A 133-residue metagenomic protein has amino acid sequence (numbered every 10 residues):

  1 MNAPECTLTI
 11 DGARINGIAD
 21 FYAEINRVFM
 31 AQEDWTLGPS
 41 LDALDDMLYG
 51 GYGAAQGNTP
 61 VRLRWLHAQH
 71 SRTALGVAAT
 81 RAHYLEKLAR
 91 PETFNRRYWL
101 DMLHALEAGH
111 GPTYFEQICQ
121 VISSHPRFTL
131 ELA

Functional and structural regions predicted by a protein language model:
M1-W35, P39, A43-D45, Y49-A133: N-terminal intrinsically disordered, low-complexity segments enriched in P/E/S/T
